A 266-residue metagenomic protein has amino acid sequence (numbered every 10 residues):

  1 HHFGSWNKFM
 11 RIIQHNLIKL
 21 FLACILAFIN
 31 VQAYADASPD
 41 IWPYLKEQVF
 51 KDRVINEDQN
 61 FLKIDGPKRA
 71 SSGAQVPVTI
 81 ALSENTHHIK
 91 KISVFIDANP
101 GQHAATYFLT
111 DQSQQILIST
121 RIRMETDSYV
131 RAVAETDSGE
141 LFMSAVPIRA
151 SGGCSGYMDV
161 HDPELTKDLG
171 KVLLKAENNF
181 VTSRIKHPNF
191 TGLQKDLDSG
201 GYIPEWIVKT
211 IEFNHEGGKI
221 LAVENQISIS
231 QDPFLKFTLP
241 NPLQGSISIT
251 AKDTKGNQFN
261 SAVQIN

Functional and structural regions predicted by a protein language model:
I29-A35: Sec/Tat signal peptide C-region and signal peptidase I cleavage site
E47-G73, D162-A176: N-terminal edge beta-strand
D65, P77-S83, T182-P188, D196-G200: Short edge beta-strand/loop segments characteristic of extracellular beta-sandwich folds
D111-I118, I227-K236: Aromatic sugar-binding surface patches on proteins that engage polysaccharides or sugar-phosphate polymers
E125-Y129, P242-S246: Extracellular Ig-like/FN3 beta-sandwich strand-entry sites
E140, V146-N179: Surface-exposed beta-loop interaction hotspot
F142-I148, N257-N266: Edge beta-strands of extracellular beta-sandwich domains
